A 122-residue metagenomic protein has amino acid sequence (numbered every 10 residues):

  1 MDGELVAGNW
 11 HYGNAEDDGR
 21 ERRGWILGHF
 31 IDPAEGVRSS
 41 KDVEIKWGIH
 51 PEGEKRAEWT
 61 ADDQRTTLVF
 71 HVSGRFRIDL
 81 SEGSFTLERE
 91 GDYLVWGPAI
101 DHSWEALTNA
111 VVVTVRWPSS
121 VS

Functional and structural regions predicted by a protein language model:
M1-E52, A57-W59: A short, N-terminal "cap"/entry segment at the start of jelly-roll beta-barrel domains of the cupin/DSBH fold
G36-S39, R56-D63, L80, T86 (+1 more regions): Short histidine-centered beta-strand/loop micro-motifs that create catalytic or ligand/metal-coordination sites
W47, L68, Y93, S103: Short, surface-exposed charged micro-motifs
A61-R77: Short, conserved beta-strand element in jelly-roll/cupin
R65-T67, G91, A110: Short, surface-exposed beta-edge/turn micro-motifs
E82-A99: Short acidic-glycine-tyrosine-enriched beta hairpin
P98-S122: Ligand-binding loop in jelly-roll beta-barrel domains
